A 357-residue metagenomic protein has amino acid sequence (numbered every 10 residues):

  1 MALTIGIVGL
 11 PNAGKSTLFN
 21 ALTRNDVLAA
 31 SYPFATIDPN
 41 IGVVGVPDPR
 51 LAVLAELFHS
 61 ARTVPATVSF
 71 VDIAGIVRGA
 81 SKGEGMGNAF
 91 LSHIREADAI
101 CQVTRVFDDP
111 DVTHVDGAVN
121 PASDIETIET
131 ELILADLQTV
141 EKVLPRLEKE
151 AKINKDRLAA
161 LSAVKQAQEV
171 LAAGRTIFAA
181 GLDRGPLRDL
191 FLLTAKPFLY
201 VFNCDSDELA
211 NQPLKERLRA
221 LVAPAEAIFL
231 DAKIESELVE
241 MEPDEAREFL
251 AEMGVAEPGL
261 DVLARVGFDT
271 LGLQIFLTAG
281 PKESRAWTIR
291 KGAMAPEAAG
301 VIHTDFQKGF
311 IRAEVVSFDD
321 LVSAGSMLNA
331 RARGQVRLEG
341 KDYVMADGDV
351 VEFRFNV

Functional and structural regions predicted by a protein language model:
M1-D111: Conserved G1/Walker A P-loop phosphate-binding module
A2-V8, A13, F19, R146-A346 (+1 more regions): C-terminal-of-GTPase-core extension/linker across diverse P-loop GTPases
L22-Y32, P39-I41, V46-P49, V53 (+15 more regions): Residue-level signal for pocket-adjacent positions within structured domains
F34, D48-L51, V64-F70, E84-A97 (+8 more regions): Amphipathic alpha-helical transducer elements in NTP-driven molecular machines
T36, M86-G87, G117-N120, E216-R219: Glycine-rich, phosphate-binding/catalytic loops in enzymes
G42-P47, A74-E84, R95-R157, V170-L182 (+1 more regions): Conserved Switch II/interswitch segment of TRAFAC-class P-loop GTPases
